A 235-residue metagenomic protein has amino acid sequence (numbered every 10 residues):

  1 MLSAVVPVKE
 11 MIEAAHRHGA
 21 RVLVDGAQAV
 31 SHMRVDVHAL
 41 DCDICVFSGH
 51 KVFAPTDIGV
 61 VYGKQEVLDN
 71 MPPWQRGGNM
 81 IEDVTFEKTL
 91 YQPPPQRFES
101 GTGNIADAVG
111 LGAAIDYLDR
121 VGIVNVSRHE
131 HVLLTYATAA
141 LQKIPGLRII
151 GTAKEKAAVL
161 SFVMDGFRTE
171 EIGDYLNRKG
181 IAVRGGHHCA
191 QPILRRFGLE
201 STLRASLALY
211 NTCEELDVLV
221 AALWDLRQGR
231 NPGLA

Functional and structural regions predicted by a protein language model:
M1-A235: Pyridoxal 5′-phosphate
